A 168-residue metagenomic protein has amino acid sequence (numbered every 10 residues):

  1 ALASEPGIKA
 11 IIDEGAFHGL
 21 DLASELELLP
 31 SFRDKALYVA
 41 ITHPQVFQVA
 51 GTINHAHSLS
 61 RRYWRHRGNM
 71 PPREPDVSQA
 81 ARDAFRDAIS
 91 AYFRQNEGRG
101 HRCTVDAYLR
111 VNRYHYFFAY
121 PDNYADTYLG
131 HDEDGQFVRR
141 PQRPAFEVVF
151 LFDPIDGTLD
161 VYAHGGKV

Functional and structural regions predicted by a protein language model:
A1-Q142: Intrinsically disordered, low-complexity polar/charged tails and linkers
Y114-Y116, E147, T158: Broad gene-expression machinery/nucleic-acid interaction feature
Y128-F150, I155-D156, A163-V168: C-terminal structured domains
